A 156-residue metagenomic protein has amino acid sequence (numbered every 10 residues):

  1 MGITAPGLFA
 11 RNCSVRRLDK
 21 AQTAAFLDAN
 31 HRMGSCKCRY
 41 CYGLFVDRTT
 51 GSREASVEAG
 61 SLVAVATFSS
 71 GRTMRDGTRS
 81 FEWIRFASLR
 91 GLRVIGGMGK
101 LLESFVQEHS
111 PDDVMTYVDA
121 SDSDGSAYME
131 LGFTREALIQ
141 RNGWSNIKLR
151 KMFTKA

Functional and structural regions predicted by a protein language model:
G2-D113, V118-S126, E130-L131, R135-R141 (+1 more regions): A conserved beta-strand-loop-helix scaffold within acyl/acetyltransferase catalytic domains
